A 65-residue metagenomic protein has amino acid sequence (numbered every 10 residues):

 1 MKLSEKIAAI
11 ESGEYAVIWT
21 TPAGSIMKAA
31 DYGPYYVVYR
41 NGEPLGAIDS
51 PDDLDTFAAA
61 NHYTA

Functional and structural regions predicted by a protein language model:
M1-L3, N61-A65: Short intrinsically disordered terminal tails
L3-K6, L54: Short amphipathic alpha-helical segments that mediate assembly, nucleic-acid/protein binding, or membrane association
S12-A59: Acidic, low-complexity, intrinsically disordered interaction modules
